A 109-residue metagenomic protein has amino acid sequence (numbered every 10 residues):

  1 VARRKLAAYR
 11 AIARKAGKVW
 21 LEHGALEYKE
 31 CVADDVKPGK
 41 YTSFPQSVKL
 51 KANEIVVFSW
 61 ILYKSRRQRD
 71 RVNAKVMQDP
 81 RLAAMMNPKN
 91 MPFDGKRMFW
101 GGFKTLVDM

Functional and structural regions predicted by a protein language model:
V1-F58, L62-L82, P92-M109: Short S/T/G/P-rich N-terminal loop/turn motif that feeds into the first structured element of a domain
